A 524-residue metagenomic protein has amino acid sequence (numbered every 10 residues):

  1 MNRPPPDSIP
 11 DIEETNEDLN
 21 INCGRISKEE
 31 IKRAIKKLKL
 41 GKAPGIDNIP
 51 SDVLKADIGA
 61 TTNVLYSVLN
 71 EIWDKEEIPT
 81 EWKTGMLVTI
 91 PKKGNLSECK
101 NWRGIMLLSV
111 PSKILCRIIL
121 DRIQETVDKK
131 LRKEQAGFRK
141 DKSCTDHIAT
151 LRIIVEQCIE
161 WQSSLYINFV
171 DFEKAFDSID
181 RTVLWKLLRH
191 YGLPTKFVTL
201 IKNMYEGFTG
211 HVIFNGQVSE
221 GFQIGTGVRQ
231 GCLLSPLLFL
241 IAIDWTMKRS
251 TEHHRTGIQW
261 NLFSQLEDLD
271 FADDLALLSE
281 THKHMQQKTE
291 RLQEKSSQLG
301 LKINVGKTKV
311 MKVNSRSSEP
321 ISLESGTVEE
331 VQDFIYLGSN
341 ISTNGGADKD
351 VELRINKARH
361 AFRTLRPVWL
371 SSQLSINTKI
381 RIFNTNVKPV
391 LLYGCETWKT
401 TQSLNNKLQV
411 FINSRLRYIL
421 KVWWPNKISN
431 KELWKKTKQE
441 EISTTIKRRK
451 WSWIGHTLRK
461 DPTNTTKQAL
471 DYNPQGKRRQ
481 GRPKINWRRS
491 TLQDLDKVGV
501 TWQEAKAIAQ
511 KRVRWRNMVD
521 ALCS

Functional and structural regions predicted by a protein language model:
M1-K100, M106, K113-I114, I335-Y336 (+7 more regions): Surface-exposed loop/turn segments and immediately adjacent short secondary-structure elements within folded domains
N2-L19, T195, V212-C232, P236-S524: Short linear motifs embedded in intrinsically disordered, charge-biased segments
P4-I31, E77, W82-M86, E125-S178 (+6 more regions): Active-site-proximal segment of RNA-dependent polymerases
G24-K36, V64-I72, I118-I123, D146-I159 (+5 more regions): Inter-domain linker/hinge segments that demarcate the starts of reverse transcriptase and RNase H-type modules
S27, I46, P50, D57 (+17 more regions): Hydrophobic (often cysteine-bearing) scaffold residues that line and stabilize catalytic clefts of nucleotide/cofactor
G41-I49, S97-L107, T145-R189, A276: Conserved catalytic palm subdomain of right-hand nucleotidyl-transferase polymerases, strongest for RNA-directed enzymes
D57, V64, V68, V110 (+9 more regions): Amphipathic alpha-helical segments in well-ordered regions
K100-L131, A149, G225-T256: Conserved pre-motif C helix in the palm subdomain of viral-like polymerases
